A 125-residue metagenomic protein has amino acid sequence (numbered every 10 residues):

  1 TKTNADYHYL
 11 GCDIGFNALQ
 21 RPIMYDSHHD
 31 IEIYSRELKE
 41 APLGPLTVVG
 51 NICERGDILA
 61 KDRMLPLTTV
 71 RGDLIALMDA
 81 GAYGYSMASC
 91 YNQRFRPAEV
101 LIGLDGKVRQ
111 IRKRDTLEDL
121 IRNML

Functional and structural regions predicted by a protein language model:
T1-L125: Charged (often Lys/Glu-rich) extended helix/loop segments that serve as interaction or gating elements
